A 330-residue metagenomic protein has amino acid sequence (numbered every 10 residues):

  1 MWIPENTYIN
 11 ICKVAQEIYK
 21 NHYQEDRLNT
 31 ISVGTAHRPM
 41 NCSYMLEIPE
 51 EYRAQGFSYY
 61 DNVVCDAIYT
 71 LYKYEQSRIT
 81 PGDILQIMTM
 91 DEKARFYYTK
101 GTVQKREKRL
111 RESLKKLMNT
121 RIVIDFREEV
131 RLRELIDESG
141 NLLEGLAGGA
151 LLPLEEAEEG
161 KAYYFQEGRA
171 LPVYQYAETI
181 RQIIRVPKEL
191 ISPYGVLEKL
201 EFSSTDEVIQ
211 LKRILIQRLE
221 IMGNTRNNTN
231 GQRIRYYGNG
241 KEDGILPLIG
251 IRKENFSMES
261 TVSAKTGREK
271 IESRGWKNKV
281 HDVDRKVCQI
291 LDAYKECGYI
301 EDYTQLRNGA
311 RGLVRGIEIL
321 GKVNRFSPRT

Functional and structural regions predicted by a protein language model:
M1-T330: Charged, alpha-helix-forming regions
